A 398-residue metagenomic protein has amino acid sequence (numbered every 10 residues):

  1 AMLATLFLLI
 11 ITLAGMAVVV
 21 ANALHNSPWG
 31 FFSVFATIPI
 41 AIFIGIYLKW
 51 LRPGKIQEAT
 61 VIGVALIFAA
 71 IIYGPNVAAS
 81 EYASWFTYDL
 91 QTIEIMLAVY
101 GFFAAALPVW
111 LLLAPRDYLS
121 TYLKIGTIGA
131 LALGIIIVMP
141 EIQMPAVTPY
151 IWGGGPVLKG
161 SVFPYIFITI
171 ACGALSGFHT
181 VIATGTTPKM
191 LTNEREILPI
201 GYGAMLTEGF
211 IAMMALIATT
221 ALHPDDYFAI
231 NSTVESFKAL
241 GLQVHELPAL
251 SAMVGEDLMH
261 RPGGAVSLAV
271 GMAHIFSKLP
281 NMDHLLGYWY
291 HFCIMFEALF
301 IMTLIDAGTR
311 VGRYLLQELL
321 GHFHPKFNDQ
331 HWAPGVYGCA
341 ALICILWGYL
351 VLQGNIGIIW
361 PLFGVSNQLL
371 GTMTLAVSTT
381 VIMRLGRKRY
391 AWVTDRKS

Functional and structural regions predicted by a protein language model:
A1-K49, A59-S84, L250, H260-F276 (+2 more regions): Hydrophobic transmembrane alpha-helices that form the core helical bundles of multi-pass secondary transporters
M2-L8, G201-F210, P262-G264, D283-C293 (+3 more regions): Loop-to-transmembrane helix boundary motifs in multi-pass membrane proteins
T5-L13, A65-A70, T121-I142, R195-D226 (+2 more regions): Selective recognition of specific alpha-helical transmembrane segments in multi-pass small-molecule
G15-N26, P39-E58, I71-W85, V99-L119 (+4 more regions): Membrane-water interface regions at transmembrane-helix termini and the short interhelical loops of multi-pass membrane
G45-K49, A65-I95, F103-A105, I125-I151 (+2 more regions): Hydrophobic alpha-helical segments and their helix-loop junctions in multi-pass secondary transporters
D89-L107, L133-P140, W152-N193, I200-Y202 (+4 more regions): Hydrophobic, membrane-embedded alpha-helices of multi-pass small-molecule transporters
I135-I151, L206-G271, A307: Extracellular/periplasmic helix-exit of transmembrane alpha-helices
S398: Conserved small/polar residues in nucleotide/adenosyl-binding loops
